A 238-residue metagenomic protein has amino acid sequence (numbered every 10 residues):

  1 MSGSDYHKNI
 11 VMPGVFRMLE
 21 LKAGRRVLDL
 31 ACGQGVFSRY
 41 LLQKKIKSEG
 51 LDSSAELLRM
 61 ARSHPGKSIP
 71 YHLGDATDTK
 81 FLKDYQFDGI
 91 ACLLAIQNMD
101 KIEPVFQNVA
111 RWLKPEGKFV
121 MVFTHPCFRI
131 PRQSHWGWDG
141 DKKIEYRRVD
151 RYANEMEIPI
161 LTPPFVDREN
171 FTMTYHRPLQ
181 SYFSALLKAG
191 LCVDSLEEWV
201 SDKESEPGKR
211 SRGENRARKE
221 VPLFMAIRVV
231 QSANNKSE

Functional and structural regions predicted by a protein language model:
M1-K22, V36-Y40, L57-M60, H64: Conserved class I S-adenosyl-L-methionine
L28-L30, Q34-T79: Class I SAM-dependent methyltransferase SAM/SAH-binding core
F81-I90: A short acidic, Gly/Pro-enriched loop at the edge of an enzyme's catalytic core that lines a small-molecule cofactor
L94-Q97: Short catalytic micro-motifs in class I SAM-dependent methyltransferases
E103-K118: A short glycine-rich, Lys/Arg-flanked "PGG" loop and its adjoining helix->strand segment in the class I
F119-P159: Conserved class I S-adenosyl-L-methionine
F123, C127-S134, V166-Q180: Acceptor-substrate binding/catalytic loop of class I
T174-L196: Short alpha-helix
